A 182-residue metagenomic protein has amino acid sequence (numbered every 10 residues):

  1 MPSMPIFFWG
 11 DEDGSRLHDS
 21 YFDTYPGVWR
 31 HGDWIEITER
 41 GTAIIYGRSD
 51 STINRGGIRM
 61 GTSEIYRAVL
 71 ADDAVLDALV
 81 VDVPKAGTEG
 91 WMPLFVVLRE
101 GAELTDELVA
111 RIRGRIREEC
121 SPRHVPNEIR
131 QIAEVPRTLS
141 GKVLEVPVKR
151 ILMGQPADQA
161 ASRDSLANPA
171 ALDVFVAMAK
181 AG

Functional and structural regions predicted by a protein language model:
M1, I6-F7, S15-D19, G27-H124 (+7 more regions): AMP-binding/adenylate-forming catalytic core of the ANL superfamily
G10: Short beta-strand-to-turn element immediately C-terminal to the catalytic PLP-Schiff-base lysine in fold type I
I151-D164: A short, polar/charged loop-to-alpha-helix boundary motif
